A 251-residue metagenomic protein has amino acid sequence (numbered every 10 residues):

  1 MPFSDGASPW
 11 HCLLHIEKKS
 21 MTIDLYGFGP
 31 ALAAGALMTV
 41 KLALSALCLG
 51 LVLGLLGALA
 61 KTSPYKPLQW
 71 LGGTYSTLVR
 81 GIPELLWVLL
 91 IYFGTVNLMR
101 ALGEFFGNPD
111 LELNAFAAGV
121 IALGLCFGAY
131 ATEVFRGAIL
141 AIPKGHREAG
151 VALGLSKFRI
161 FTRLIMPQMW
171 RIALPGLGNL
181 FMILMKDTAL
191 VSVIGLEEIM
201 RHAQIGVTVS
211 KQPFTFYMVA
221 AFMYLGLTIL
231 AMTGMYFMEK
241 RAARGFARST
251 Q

Functional and structural regions predicted by a protein language model:
F3-Q251: Transmembrane alpha-helices and adjacent helix-loop boundaries
